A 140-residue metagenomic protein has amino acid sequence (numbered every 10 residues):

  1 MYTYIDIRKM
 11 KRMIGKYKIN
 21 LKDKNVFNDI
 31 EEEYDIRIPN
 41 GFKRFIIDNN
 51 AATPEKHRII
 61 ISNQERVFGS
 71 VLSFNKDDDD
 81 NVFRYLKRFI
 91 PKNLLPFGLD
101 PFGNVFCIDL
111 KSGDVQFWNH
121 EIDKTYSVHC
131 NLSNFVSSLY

Functional and structural regions predicted by a protein language model:
M1-F106: A surface-exposed partner-binding patch
K11, I108, S138-Y140: Alpha-helix C-terminal capping segments
D78, P101, N119, L132 (+1 more regions): Solvent-exposed, flexible loop/coil residues
D100-N104, G113, I122-D123: Short, solvent-exposed loop/turn segments at secondary-structure junctions
D109, V115-F117: Short, compact, well-ordered microdomains
W118-Y126: Short, flexible active-site recognition loops that position polar ligands and cofactors
T125-Y140: Compact, glycine/acidic-enriched structural inserts
